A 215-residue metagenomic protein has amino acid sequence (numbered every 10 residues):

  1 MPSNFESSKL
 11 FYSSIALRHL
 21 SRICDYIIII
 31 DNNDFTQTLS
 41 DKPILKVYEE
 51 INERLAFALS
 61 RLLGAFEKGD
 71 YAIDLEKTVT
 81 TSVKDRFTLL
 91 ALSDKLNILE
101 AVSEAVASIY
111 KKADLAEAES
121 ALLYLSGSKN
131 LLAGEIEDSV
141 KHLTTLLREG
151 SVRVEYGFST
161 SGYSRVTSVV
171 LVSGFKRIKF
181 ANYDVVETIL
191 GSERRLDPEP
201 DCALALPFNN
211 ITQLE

Functional and structural regions predicted by a protein language model:
M1-E215: Tubulin/FtsZ superfamily GTPase core signature
